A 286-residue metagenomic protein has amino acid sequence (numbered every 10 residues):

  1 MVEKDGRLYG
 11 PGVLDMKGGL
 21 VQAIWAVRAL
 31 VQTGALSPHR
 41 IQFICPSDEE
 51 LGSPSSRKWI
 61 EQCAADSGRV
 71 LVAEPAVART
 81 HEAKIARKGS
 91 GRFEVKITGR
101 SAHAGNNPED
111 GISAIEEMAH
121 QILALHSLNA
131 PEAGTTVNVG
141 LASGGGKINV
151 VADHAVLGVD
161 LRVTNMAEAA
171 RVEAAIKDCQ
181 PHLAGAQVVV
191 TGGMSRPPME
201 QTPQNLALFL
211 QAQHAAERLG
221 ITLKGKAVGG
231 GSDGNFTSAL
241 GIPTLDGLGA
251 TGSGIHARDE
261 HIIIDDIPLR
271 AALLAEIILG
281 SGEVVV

Functional and structural regions predicted by a protein language model:
M1-C45, R258, I263, P268-L269: Active-site metal-coordination/substrate-binding segment of hydrolases, especially metallo-dependent peptidases
M1-V2, G34-L36, E61-A65, I85-G89 (+2 more regions): Solvent-exposed alpha-helices and their adjacent loops that cap or buttress functional pockets in soluble metabolic
K4-D5, S37-I41, A65-G68, G91-R92 (+1 more regions): Short coil/turn connectors at secondary-structure junctions
K17, E50-P54, A78-E82, A104-G105 (+1 more regions): Short, well-ordered, mixed-charge alpha-helical segments that flank or form enzyme active sites
S56-E61, G144: Distinct, well-ordered alpha-helical segments
I60-V77: A glycine-rich helix N-cap at a beta->alpha junction
P75-A76, I85, R92-V286: Metal-dependent amide/peptide-bond hydrolase catalytic core, centered on the "pita-bread" metallohydrolase fold
